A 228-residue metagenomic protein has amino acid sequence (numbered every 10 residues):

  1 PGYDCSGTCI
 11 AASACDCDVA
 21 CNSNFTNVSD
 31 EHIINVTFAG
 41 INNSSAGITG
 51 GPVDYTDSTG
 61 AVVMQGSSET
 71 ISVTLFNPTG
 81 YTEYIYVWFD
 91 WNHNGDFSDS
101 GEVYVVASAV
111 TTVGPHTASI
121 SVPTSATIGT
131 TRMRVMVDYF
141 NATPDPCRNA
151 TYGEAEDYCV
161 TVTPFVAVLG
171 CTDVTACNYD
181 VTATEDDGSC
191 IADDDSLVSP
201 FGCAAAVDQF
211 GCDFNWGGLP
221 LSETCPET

Functional and structural regions predicted by a protein language model:
G2-N24, T161-D173, T184-P200: Low-complexity, Pro/Thr/Ser/Gly/Ala-rich linker/spacer regions in secreted, extracellular modular proteins
C5, C9, T70-V73, E223-P226: Append "Rare intracellular matches occur via the same short Y/T/C beta-strand/loop motifs
C5, W91-H93, V174, Y179: Calcium-coordinating acidic loop motifs
T8, S13, A46, V53-D57 (+2 more regions): Residues at secondary-structure transition points
D16-F165: A broad "non-catalytic interaction surface" signal
G170, V174, N178-V181, E185-T228: Compact disulfide-stabilized, cysteine-rich extracellular microdomains and processed peptide cores in secreted proteins
